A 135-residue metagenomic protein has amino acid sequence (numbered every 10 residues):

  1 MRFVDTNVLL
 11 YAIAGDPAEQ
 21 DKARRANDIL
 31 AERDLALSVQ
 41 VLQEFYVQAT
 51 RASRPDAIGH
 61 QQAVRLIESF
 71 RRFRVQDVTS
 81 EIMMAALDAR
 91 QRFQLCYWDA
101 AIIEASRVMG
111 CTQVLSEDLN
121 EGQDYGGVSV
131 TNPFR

Functional and structural regions predicted by a protein language model:
M1, I103-R135: Acidic, PIN/NYN-like endoribonuclease modules and their adjacent C-terminal/linker elements
M1-L37, A52-Q61: Short, well-structured N-terminal submotif of metal-dependent ribonuclease cores
D5-N7, E44, D99, D118: Acidic active-site catalytic centers that drive phospho-/nucleotidyl reactions and related ester hydrolyses
V41-L42, Q62, I82, I102: Short, conserved alpha-helical segments within structured domains
V47-R72: Active-site-proximal, substrate-binding regions of enzyme catalytic domains and RNA-binding/basic surfaces
R72-V114: Active-site neighborhoods of divalent-metal-dependent phosphate/nucleic-acid chemistry enzymes
